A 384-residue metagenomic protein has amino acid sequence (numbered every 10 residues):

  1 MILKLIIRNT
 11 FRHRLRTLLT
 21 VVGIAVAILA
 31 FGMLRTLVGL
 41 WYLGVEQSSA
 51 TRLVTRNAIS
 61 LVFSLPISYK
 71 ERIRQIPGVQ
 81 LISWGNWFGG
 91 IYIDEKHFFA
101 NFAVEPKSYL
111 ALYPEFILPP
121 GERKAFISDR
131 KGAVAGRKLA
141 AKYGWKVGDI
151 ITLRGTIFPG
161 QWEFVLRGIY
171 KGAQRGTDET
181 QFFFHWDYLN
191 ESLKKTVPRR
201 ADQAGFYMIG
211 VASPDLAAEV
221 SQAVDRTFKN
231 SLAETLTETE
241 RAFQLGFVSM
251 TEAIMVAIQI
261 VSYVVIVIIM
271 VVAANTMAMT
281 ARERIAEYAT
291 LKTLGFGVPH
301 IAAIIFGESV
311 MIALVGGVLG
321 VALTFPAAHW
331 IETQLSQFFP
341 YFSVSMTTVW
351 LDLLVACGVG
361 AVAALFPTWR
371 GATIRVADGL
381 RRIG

Functional and structural regions predicted by a protein language model:
T10, K292-P299, I374, I383-G384: Short helix-to-coil transition segments within interhelical loops that connect adjacent transmembrane helices
R12-G39, S249-E287, V310-L319, V359-V362: Hydrophobic alpha-helical transmembrane segments of multi-pass inner-membrane transport and secretion
A25-N101, K107-S108, L118-D129, A141 (+4 more regions): Hydrophobic, regular-secondary-structure patches
L37, W41, S213-I268, T280-E283 (+4 more regions): Peri-transmembrane interface segments
L81, G90, V165-E219, R241: Small-residue transmembrane helix packing/gating motifs
G85-N86, D94-E105, F116-S192: Hydrophobic secondary-structure segments that place a key small or acidic residue at a functional site
V265, A278, A286-E332, L351 (+3 more regions): Transmembrane alpha-helical interface segments in multi-pass membrane proteins
T348-G384: C-terminal membrane-exit region of the final transmembrane helix in multipass inner-membrane proteins
